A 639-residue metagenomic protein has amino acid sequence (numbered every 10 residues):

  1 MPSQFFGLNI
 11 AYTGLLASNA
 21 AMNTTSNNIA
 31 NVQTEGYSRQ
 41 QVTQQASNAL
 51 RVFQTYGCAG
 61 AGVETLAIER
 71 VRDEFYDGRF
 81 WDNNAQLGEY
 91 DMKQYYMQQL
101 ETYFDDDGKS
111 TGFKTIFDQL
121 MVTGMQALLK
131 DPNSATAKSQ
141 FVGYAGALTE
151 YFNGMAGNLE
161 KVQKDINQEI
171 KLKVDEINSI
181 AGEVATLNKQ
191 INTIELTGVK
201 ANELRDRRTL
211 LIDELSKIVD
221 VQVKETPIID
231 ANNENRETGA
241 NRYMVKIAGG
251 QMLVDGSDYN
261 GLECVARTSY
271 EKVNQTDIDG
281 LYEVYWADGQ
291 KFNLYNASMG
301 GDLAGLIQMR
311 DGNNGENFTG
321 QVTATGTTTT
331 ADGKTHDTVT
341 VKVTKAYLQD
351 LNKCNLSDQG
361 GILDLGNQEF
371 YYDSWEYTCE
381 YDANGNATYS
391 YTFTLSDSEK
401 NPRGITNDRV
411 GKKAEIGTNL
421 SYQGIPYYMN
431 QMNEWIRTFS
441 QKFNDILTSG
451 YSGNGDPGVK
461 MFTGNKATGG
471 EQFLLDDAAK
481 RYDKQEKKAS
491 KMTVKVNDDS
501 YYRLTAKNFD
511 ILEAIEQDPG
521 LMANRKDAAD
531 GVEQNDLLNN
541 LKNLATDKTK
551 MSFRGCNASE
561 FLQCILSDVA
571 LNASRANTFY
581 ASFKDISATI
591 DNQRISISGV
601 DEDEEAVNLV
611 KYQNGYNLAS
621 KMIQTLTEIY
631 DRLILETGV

Functional and structural regions predicted by a protein language model:
M1-V639: Structural signature of extracellular appendage/secretion-system components
